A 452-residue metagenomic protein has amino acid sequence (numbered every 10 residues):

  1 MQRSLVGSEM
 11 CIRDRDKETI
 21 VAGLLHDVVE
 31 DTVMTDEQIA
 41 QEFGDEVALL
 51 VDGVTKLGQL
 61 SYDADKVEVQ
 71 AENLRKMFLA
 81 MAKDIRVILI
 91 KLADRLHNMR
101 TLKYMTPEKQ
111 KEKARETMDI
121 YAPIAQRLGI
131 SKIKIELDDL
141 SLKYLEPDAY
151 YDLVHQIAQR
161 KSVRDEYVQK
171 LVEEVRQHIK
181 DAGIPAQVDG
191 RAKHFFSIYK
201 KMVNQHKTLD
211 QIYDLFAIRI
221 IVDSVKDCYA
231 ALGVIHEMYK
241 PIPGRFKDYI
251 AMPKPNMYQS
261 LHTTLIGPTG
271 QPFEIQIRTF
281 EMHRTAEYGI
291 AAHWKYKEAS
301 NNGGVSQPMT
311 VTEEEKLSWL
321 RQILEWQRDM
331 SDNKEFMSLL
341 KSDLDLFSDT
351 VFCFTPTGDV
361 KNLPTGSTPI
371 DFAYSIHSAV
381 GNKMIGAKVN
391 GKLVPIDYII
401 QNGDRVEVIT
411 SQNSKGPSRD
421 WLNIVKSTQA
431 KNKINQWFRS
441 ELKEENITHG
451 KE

Functional and structural regions predicted by a protein language model:
M1-I12: Single conserved hydrophobic/aromatic residue that forms the stacking wall/gate of nucleotide- or nucleobase-binding
R13-E18: Short pre-active-site segment immediately N-terminal to the catalytic Zn-binding motif
A22-G23, L49: Conserved P-loop/Walker A NTP-binding site and adjacent catalytic elements of P-loop NTPases
V29-E30, H97: Short active-site segment of divalent metal-dependent hydrolases/proteases that encodes the spacing between
D36, G44-V47, V54-I218, C228-G233 (+2 more regions): Internal insertion modules embedded within essential enzymes
I221-D223: Short hydrophobic/aromatic beta-strand micro-patches that form the beta-sheet surface supporting nucleotide- or nucleic
